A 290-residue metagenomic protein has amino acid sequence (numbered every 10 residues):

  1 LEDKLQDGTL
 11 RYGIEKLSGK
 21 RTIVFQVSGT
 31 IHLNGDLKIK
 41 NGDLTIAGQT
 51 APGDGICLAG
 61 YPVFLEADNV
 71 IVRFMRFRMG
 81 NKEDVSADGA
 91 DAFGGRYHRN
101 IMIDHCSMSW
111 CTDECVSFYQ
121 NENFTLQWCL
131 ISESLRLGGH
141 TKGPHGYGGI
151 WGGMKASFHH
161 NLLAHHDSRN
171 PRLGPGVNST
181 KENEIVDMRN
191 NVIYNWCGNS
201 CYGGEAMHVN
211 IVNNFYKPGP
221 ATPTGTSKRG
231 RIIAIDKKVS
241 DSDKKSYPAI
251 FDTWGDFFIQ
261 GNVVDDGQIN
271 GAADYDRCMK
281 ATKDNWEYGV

Functional and structural regions predicted by a protein language model:
L1-T22, H32, A272-V290: Extracellular "leader-to-stem" segments immediately downstream of a signal peptide or signal-anchor in secreted/lumenal
E2, V27-G29, T50, P62 (+4 more regions): A mature extracytoplasmic/lumenal domain signature
E2-K4, R21, S28-T30, T50-G53 (+2 more regions): Acidic glycine-/aspartate-rich tracts in secreted/extracellular proteins
K4-G8, E66, E182, T253: Soluble non-cytosolic domains of exported or imported proteins
D7-G19, T30-A47, D54-R73, M79-R99 (+1 more regions): Extracellular beta-strand-rich solenoid/capping regions of secreted or surface-exposed proteins that bind or remodel
D43, G48, D68-M79, Y97-W110 (+5 more regions): Right-handed parallel beta-helix
L58-V63, D84-G95, W110-F118, G139-G153 (+3 more regions): Extracellular beta-strand/beta-solenoid scaffold signature
R172, V177, E182-V290: Extracellular beta-rich repeat passengers
